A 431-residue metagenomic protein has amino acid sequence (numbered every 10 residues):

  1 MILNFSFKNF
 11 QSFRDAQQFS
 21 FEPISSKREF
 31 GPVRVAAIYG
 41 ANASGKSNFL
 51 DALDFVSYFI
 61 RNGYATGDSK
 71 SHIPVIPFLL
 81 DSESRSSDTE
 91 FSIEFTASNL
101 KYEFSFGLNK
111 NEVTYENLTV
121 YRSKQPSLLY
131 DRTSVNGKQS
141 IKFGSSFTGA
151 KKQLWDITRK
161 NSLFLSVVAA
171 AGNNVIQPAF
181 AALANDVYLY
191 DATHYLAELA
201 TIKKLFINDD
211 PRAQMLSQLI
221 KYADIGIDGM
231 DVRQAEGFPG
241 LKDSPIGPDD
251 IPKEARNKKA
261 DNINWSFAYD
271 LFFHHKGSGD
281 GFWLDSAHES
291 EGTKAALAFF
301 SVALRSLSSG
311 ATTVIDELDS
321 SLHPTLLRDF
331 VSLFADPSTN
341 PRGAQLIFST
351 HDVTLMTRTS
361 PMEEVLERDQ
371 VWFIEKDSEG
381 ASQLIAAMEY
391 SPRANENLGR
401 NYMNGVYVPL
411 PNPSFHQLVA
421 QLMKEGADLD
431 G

Functional and structural regions predicted by a protein language model:
M1-N48, A52-R61, H274-P411: Switch/communication elements of ASCE P-loop NTPase nucleotide-binding domains
M1-R34, V187-T313: Conserved NTPase motor "head" modules and their coupling/switch loops across ABC/AAA+ ATPases, GTPases, and GHKL ATPases
F13, S98-Y102, E112, K124-P126 (+1 more regions): Short acidic/polar mixed-charge low-complexity motifs
Y39, L50-N111: Conserved P-loop NTP-binding catalytic core
F91-T96, L118, F273-H274: Short beta-strand segments that buttress and anchor functional surface loops
K101-K124, G137-S146, G240-N257, D261-F273 (+1 more regions): Short, well-ordered strand-loop elements centered on a beta-strand within folded domains, enriched for acidic residues
E103-K242: Electropositive, glycine-dotted interaction segments that contact anionic polymers or phosphate-rich ligands
G247-D250, A255-R256, A386-G431: Acidic, Mg2+-coordinating catalytic modules of nucleic-acid enzymes
